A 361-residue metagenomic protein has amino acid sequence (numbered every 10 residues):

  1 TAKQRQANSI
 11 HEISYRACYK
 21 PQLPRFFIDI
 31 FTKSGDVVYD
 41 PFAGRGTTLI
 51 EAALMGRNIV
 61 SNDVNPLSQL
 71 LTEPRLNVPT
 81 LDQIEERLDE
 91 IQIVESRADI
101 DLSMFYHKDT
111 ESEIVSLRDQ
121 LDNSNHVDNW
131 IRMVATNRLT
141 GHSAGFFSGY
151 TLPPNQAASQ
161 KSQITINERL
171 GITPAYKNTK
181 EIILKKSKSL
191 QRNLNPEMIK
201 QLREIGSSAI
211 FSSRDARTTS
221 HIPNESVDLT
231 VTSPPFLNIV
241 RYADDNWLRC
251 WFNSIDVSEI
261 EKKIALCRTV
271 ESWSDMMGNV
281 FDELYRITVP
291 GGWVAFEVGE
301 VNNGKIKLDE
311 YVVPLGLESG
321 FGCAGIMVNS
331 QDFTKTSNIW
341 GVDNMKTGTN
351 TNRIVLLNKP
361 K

Functional and structural regions predicted by a protein language model:
T1-S34: S-adenosyl-L-methionine
P21-P24, D36-M55, I59-P66, T72 (+4 more regions): Conserved proline-anchored active-site loop of SAM-dependent methyltransferases that bridges a beta-strand
P66-D128, I255-K263: Conserved phosphoryl-transfer catalytic core
D119, N123-T230, L237-N238: SAM-dependent nucleic-acid methyltransferase catalytic core
P235-M276: Mobile active-site "lid"/loop adjacent to the S-adenosyl-L-methionine
S274-P290: A short glycine-rich, Lys/Arg-flanked "PGG" loop and its adjoining helix->strand segment in the class I
G304-V313, F321-K361: Class I S-adenosyl-L-methionine
